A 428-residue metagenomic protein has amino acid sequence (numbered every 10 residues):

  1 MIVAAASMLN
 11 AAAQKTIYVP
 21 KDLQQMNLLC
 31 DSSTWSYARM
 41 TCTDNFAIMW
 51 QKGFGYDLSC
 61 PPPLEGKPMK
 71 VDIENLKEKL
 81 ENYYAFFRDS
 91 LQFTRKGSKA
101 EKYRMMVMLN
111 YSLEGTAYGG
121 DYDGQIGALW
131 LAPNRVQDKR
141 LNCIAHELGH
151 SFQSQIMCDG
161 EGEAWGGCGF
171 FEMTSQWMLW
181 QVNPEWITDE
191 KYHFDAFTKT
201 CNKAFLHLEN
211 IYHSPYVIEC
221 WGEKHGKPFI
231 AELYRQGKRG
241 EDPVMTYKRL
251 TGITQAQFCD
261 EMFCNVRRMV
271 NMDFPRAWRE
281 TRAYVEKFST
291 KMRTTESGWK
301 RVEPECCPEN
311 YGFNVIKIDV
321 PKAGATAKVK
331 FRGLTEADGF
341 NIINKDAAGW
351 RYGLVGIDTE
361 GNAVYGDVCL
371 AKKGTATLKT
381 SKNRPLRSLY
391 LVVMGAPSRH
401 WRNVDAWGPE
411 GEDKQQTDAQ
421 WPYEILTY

Functional and structural regions predicted by a protein language model:
M1-K15: Bacterial Sec-dependent N-terminal signal peptides
A5-S7, M40, K99, D123 (+3 more regions): A generic structural signal for short, solvent-exposed coil/turn residues that cap or connect secondary-structure
A12-E78, N82, F86, W350 (+4 more regions): Zymogen propeptides/activation segments of proteases
C30, C42, C60, C158 (+4 more regions): Cysteine-centric signal of extracytoplasmic or virion-exposed proteins
S32-S36, E114-Y118, V364-Y365: Short small/polar-residue motifs
D44-G167, T174-S175, E185-W186: Juxtacatalytic substrate-recognition/specificity segment
D121-Y122, D138-C143, C158-K224, P228-F229 (+1 more regions): Acidic/His/Gly-enriched intrinsically disordered linker/tail segments that often contain short helix/coil "MoRF-like"
E241-Y428: Beta/coil-rich, acidic/histidine-enriched accessory regions frequently appended to metallopeptidases
